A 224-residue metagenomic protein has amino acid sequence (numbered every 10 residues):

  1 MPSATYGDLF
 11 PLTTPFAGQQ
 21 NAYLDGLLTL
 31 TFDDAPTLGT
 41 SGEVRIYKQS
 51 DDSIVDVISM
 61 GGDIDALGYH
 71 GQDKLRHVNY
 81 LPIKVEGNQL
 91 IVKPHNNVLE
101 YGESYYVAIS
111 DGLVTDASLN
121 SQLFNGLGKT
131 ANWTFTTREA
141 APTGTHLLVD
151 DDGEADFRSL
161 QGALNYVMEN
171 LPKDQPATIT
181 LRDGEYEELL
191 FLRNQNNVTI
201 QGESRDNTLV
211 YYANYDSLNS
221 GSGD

Functional and structural regions predicted by a protein language model:
P2-A141: Acidic, low-complexity Ser/Thr/Gly/Pro-rich repeat segments typical of extracellular/periplasmic and surface-exposed
Q49, R182-D183: Acidic helix-start/capping segments at beta-turn-to-alpha-helix junctions
T145, A177, E188, N196-V198 (+1 more regions): The right-handed parallel beta-helix/beta-solenoid scaffold, focusing on the short coil/turn and N-cap positions
T145-T180: Acidic Gly/Asp/Thr-rich repetitive segments characteristic of extracellular carbohydrate-active and adhesion proteins
D152-G153, N197-D224: Right-handed parallel beta-helix/beta-spiral solenoid domain characteristic of secreted/periplasmic
D156-R158, Y186, L190-Q195, S220-D224: Folded extracytoplasmic luminal domains of secretory or organellar precursors
R182, R193, Q201-E203: Feature marks extracellular polysaccharide-active and adherence modules
